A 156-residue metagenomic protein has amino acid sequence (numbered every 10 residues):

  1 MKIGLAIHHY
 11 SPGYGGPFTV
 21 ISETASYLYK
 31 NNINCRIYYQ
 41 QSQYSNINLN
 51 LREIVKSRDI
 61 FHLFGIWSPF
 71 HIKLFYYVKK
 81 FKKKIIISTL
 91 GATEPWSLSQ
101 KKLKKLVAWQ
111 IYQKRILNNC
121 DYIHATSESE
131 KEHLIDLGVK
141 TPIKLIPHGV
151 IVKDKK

Functional and structural regions predicted by a protein language model:
M1-Q41, K56: N-terminal subdomain of nucleotide-sugar transferases
H8, T89-A92, P147-H148: Histidine-centered beta-alpha loop that forms part of the nucleotide-sugar donor binding/catalytic region in diverse
F61, N118-S127: A short beta-strand/loop micro-motif in the catalytic core of glycosyltransferases that engages the nucleotide-sugar
F61-W96, W109: An aromatic- and histidine-rich active-site surface loop
K80, K105-Y122: Membrane-proximal helix-turn-helix segments that form the acceptor-binding/catalytic region of lipid-linked
I87-K104, N119-Y122: A short, histidine- and acid-enriched strand-loop-helix "catalytic/donor-clamping" loop that lines the nucleotide-sugar
S129, G149: Carbohydrate-associated surface elements
K155-K156: A short helix/loop element that forms part of the nucleotide-sugar donor recognition site in Leloir-type
